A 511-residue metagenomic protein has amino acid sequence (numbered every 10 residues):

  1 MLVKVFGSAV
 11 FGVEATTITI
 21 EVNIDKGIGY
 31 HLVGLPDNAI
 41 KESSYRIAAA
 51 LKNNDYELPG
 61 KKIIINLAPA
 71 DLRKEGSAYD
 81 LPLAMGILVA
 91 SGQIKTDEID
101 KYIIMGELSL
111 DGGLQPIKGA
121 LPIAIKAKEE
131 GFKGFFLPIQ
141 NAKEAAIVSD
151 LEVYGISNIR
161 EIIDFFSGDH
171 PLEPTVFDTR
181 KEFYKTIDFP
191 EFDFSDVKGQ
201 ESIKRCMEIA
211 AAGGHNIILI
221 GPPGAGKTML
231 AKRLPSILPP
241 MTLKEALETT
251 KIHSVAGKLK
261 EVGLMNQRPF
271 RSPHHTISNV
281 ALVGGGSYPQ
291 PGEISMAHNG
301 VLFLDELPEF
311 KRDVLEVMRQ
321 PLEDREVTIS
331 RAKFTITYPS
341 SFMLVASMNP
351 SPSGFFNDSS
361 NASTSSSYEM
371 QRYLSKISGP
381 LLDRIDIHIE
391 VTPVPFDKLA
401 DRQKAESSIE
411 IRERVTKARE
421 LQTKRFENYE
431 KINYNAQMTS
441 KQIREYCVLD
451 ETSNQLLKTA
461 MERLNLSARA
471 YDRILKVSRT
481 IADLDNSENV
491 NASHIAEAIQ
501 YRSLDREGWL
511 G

Functional and structural regions predicted by a protein language model:
M1-I218, P222-A225, M265, S330 (+2 more regions): Peripheral, non-AAA+ core regions of ATP-driven protein-machinery
I18-I24, L282, D386-E390: Short beta-strand elements
A39-S44, P59, N66-G76, P289 (+1 more regions): Basic, amphipathic alpha-helical bundle interface domains used for macromolecular binding and assembly
H170-I209, G213, P240-I294: P-loop NTPase nucleotide-binding/switch module
L219-L259, D324: Walker A/P-loop
G221, G284, E306: The Walker A (P-loop) glycine that initiates the GxxxxGKT/S ATP-binding motif of P-loop NTPases
N299, D305-E306, V317: Walker B catalytic acidic pair
